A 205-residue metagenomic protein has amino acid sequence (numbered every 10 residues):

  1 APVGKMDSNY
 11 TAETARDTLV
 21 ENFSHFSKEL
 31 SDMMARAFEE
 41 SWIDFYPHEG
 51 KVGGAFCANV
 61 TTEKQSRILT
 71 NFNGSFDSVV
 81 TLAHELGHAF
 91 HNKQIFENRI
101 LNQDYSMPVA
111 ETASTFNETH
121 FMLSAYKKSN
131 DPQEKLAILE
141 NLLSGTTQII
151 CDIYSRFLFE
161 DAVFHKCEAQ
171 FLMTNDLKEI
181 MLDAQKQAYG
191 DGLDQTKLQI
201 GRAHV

Functional and structural regions predicted by a protein language model:
A1-R202: Cation-handling catalytic/transport regions enriched in His/Asp/Glu
